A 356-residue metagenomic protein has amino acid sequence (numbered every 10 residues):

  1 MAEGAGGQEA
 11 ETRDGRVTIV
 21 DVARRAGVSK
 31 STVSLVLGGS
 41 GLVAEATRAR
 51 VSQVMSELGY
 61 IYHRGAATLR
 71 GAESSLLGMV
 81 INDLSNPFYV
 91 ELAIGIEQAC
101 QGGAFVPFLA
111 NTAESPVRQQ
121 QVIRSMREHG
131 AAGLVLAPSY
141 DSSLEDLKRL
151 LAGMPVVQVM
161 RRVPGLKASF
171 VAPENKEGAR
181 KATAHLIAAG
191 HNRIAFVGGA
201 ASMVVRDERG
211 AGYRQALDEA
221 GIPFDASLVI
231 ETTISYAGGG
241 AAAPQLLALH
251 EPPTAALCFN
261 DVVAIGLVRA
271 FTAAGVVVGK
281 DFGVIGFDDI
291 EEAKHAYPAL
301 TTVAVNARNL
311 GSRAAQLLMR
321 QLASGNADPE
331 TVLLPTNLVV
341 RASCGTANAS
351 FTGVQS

Functional and structural regions predicted by a protein language model:
M1-E73, N348, Q355-S356: N-terminal helix-turn-helix DNA-binding module of bacterial transcription factors
M1-R13, E57, Q98-G103, R127 (+1 more regions): Bacterial carbohydrate/catabolite-sensing allosteric modules
R25, K30-L35, L69-S85, H185 (+1 more regions): Short beta-strand segments enriched in small/hydrophobic residues
E45, L58-S125, H129-G133, D218: Amphipathic helical "hinge" segments at domain boundaries
R64-G65, R118-V122, S143-D146, G238 (+1 more regions): Short acidic active-site motifs
D83-N86, A113-E114, Y140, G199-V204: Short histidine/acidic/glycine/proline-rich micro-motifs that form metal- and phosphate-coordinating active-site loops
F108-A110, V135-L136, F196, A304: Short catalytic-loop micro-motif centered on adjacent basic/acidic residues
G133-D146, R161-A168: Acidic, Gly/Pro-rich loop/turn segments at junctions of secondary structure
